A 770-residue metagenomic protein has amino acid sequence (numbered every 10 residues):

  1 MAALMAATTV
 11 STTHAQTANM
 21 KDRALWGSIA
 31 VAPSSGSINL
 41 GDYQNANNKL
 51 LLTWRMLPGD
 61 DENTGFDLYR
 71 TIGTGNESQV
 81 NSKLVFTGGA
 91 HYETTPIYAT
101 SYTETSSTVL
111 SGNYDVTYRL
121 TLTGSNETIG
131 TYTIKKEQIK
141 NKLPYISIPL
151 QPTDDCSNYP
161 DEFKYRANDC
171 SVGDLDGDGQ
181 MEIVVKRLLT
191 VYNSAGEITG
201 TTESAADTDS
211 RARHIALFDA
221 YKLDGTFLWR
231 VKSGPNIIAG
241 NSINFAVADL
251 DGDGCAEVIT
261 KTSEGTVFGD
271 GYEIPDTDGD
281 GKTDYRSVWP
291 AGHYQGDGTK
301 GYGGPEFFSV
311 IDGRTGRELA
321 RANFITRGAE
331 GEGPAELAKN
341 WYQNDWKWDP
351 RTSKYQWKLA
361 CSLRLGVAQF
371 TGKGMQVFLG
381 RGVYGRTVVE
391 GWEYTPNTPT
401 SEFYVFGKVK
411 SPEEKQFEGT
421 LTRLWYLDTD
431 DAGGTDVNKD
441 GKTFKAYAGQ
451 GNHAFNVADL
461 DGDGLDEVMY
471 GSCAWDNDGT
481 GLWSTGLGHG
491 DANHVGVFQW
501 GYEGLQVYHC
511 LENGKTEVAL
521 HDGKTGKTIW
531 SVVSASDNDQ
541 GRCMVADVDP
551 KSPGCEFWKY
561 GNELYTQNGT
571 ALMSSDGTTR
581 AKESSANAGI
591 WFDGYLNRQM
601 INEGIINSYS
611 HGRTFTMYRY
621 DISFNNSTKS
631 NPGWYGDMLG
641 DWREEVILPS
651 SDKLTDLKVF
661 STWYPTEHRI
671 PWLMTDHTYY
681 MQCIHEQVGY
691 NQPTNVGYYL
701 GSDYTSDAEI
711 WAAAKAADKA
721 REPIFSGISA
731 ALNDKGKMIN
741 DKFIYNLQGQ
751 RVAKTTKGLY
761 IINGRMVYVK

Functional and structural regions predicted by a protein language model:
L4-H14: C-terminal segment of classical bacterial N-terminal signal peptides
Q16-N45: Short, compositionally biased P/S/T/A/G/V-rich stretches that sit at domain boundaries
A18-D22, N47, G59, G75 (+1 more regions): Beta-propeller-forming repeat regions
N48-L52: Structural beta-strand segments of beta-rich domains
L57-T71: Solvent-exposed loop/turn segments flanking beta-strands in beta-repeat/beta-sandwich domains
G65-Y69, D219, K658, F743: Beta-strand signatures of extracellular beta-sandwich domains
Y69-L84, S125, Y664, L747: Change "in extracellular beta-sheet-rich domains … of secreted and cell-surface proteins" to "in beta-sheet-rich domains
F725-K770: C-terminal outer-membrane/trafficking sorting elements
